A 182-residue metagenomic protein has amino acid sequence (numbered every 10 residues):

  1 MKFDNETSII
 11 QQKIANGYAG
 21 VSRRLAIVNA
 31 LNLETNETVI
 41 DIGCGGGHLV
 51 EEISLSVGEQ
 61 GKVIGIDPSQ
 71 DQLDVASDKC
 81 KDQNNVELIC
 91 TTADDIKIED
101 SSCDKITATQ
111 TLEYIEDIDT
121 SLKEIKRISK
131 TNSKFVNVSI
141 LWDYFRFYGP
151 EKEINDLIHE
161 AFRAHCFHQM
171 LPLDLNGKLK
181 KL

Functional and structural regions predicted by a protein language model:
M1-E37, H48-E52, S56, Q72-V75: Conserved class I S-adenosyl-L-methionine
N32-E34, G58, K81, E116 (+1 more regions): Short conserved AdoMet
E37, G61, S133: Glycine-centered, small-residue-biased loops immediately flanking beta-strands in adenine/cofactor-binding cores
I40-I42, G46-D95: Class I SAM-dependent methyltransferase SAM/SAH-binding core
D94-K105: A short acidic, Gly/Pro-enriched loop at the edge of an enzyme's catalytic core that lines a small-molecule cofactor
K105-D117: A short SAM/SAH-binding and catalytic strip from SAM-dependent methyltransferases
D119-K134: A short glycine-rich, Lys/Arg-flanked "PGG" loop and its adjoining helix->strand segment in the class I
K134-L182: Conserved catalytic/acceptor-binding region of the Class I
